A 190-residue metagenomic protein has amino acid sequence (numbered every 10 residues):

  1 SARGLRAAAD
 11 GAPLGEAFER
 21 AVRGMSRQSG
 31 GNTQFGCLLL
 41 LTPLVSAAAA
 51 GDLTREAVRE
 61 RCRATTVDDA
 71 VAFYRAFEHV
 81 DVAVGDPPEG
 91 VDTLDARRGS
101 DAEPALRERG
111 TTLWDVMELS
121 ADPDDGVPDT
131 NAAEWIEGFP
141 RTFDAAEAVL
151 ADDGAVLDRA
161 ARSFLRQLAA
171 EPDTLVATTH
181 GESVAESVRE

Functional and structural regions predicted by a protein language model:
S1-A12, A49-E190: Phosphate-rich cofactor/ligand-interacting catalytic cores and adjacent structured alpha/beta frameworks
A7-T54: Long, hydrophobic/aromatic-enriched structural stretches that serve as scaffold segments
